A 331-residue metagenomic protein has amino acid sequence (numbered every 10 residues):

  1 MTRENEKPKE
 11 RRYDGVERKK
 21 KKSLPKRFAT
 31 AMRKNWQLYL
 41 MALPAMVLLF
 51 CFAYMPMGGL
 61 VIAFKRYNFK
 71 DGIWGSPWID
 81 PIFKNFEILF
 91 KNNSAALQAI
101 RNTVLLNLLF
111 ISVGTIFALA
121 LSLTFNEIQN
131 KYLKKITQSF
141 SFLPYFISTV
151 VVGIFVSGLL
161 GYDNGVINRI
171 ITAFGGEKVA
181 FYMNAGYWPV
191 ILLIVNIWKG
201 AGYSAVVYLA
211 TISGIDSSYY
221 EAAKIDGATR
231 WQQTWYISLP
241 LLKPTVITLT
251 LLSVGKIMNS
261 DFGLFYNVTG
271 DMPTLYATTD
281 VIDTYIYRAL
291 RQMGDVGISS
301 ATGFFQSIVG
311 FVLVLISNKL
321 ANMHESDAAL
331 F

Functional and structural regions predicted by a protein language model:
M1-A31: Short, Lys/Arg-rich, polar N-terminal cytosolic tail immediately upstream of the first transmembrane signal-anchor
A31-F331: A structural signal for multi-pass alpha-helical bundles of membrane permease subunits that mediate small-molecule
